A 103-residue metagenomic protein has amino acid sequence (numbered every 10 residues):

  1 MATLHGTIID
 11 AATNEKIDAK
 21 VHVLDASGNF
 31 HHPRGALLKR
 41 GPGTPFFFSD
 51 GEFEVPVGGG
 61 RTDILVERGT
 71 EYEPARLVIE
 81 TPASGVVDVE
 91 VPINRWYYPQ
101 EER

Functional and structural regions predicted by a protein language model:
A2-A11, V21-V23, T62, V91: A short, amphipathic beta-strand motif
D10-A12, R68-T70, R95: Surface-exposed loop/turn motifs at beta-strand-loop junctions within extracellular Ig-like and Fibronectin type III
A12-L38: Short, ordered, surface-exposed loop/turn motifs in non-cytosolic proteins
T13, V57-G60, A83: Surface-exposed loops/turns
V21, P45, G59-T70: A short, solvent-exposed beta-strand micro-motif common in secreted/extracellular proteins
G43-F46, D50-V57: Short, surface-exposed beta-strand/beta-hairpin micro-motifs centered on an aromatic residue
D50-E52, V66-V78: A short, solvent-exposed loop/turn motif at the edges and junctions of modular extracellular/periplasmic domains
V78-Q100: Extracellular beta-sheet/turn segments enriched in Thr/Pro/Gly and aliphatic residues
